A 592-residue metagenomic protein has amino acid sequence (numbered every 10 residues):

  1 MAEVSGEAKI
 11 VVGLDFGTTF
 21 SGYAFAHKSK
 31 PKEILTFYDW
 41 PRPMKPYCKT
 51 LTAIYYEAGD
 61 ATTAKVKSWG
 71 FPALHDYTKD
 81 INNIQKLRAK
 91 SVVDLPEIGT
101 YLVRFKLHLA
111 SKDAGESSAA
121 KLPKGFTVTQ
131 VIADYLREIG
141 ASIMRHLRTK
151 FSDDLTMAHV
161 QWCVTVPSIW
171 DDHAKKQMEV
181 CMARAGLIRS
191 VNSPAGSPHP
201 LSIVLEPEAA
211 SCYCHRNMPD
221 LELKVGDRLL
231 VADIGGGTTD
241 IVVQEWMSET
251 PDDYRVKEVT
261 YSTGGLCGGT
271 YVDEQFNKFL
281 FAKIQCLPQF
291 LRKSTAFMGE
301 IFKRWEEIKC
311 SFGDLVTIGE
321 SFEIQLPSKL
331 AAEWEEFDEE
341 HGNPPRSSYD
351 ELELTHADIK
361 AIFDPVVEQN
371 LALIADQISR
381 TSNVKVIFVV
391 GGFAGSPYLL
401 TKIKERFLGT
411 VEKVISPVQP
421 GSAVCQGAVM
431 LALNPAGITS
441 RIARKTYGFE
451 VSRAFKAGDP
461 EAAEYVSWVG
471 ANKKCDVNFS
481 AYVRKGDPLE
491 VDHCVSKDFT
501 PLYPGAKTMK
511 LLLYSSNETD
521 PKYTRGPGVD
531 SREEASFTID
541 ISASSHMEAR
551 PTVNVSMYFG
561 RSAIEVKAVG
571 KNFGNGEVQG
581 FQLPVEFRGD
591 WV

Functional and structural regions predicted by a protein language model:
M1-K9, N192-A232, T250, S422-T439: Conserved phosphate-binding catalytic cores of ATP/NTP-utilizing and phosphoryl-transfer enzymes
M1-S117, N192, P251, V256 (+11 more regions): Early-domain small/polar-rich strand-loop-helix modules and first-structured segments of the mature chain
A2-E33, I98, R216-K257, A549-K571: Gly/Thr-rich phosphate-binding beta-strand-loop-beta motif of the actin/hexokinase/Hsp70
S29-A183, V272-G319, T519: Phosphate-binding loop and its immediate beta->loop->alpha context in nucleotide/phosphate-handling enzymes
L109, P167-I169, P198, C267-F407 (+3 more regions): Gly/charged contiguous loops adjacent to phosphate- or pyrophosphate-bearing nucleotide/cofactor binding elements
D134-D153, P207-L221, V225, D358-I387 (+3 more regions): Phosphate/ATP-binding catalytic cores across multiple sugar-kinase/actin-like superfamilies, primarily ASKHA
A332-P365, I438-V592: Acidic low-complexity intrinsically disordered segments
V386, G392, S396-T439: Catalytic phosphate/nucleotide-handling subdomain of diverse soluble enzymes
